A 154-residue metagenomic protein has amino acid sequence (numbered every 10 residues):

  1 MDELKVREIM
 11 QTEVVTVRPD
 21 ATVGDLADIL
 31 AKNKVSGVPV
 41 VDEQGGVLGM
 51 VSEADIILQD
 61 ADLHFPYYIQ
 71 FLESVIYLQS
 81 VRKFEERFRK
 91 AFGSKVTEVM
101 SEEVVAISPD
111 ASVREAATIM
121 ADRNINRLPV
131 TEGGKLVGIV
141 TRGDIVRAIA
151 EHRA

Functional and structural regions predicted by a protein language model:
M1-I29, V35, V40-E43, V47-L48 (+3 more regions): Bateman/CBS regulatory modules and CBS-like beta-alpha motifs in cytosolic regions of diverse proteins
L30, I57, I119-M120, E151: Short alpha-helical scaffold segments that flank and stabilize functional sites
N33-K34, N124: Short, basic and Ser/Thr-rich N-terminal targeting/leader segments
E43, S52-E53, A61: Histidine- and/or cysteine-centered catalytic micro-motif in compact active-site loops
G49-S52, I57, T131, I139-I145: Short hydrophobic beta-strand motif reused across regulatory alpha/beta modules
I57-L72, V146-A154: A short, polar/charged loop-to-alpha-helix boundary motif
R123, R127, R142-R153: Gly/Ser-rich helix-loop-strand patches that form or flank binding pockets for ribonucleotide-derived cofactors
